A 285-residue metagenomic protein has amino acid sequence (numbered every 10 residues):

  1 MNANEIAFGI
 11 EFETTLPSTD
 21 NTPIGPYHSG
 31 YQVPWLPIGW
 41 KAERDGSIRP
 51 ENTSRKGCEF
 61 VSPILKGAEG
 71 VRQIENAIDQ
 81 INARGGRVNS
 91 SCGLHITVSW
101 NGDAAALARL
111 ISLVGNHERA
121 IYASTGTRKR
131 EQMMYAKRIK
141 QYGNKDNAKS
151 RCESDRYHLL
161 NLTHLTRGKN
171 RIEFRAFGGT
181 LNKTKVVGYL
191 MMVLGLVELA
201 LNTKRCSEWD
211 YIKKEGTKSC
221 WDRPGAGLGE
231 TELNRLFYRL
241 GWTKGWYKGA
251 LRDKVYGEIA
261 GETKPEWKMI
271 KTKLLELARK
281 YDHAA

Functional and structural regions predicted by a protein language model:
M1-V88, N101-A285: C-terminal accessory/tail domains of diverse enzymes
